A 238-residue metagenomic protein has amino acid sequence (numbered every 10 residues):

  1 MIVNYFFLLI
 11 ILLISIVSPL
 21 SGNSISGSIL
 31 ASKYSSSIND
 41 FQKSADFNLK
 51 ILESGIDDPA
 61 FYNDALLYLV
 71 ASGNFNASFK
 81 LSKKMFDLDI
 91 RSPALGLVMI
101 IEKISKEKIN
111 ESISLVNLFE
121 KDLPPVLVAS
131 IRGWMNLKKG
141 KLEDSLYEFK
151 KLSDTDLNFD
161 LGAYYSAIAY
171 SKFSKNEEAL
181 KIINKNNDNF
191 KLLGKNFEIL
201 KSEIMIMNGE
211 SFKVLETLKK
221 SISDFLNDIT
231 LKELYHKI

Functional and structural regions predicted by a protein language model:
M1-V3: N-terminal secretory signal peptides that target proteins for export/translocation
Y5-I16: Bacterial N-terminal signal peptides
P19-A65, A71-K80, I90-R91: N-terminal leader/linker segments that initiate helical-solenoid repeat arrays
G22-S28, G55-Y62, L88-L97, K121-I131 (+4 more regions): Generic helix N-cap/helix-start motif at coil->alpha-helix transitions
A45-L49, F75-D87, I109-K121, L142-D154 (+2 more regions): Alpha-helical repeat scaffolds
R91-I100, I104-Y164, A169-K172: Internal alpha-solenoid helical repeat scaffolds
